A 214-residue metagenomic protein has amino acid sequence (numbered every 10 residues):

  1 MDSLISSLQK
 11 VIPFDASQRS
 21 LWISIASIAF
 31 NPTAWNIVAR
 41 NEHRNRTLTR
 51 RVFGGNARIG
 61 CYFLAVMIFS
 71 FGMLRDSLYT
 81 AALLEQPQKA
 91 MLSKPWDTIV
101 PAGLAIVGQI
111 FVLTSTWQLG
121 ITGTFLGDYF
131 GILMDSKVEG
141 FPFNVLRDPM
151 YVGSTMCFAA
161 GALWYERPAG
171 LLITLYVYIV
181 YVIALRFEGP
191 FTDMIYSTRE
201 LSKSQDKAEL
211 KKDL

Functional and structural regions predicted by a protein language model:
M1-G140, V145, V152-L214: Membrane-anchoring alpha-helices and their flanking helix-loop junctions
